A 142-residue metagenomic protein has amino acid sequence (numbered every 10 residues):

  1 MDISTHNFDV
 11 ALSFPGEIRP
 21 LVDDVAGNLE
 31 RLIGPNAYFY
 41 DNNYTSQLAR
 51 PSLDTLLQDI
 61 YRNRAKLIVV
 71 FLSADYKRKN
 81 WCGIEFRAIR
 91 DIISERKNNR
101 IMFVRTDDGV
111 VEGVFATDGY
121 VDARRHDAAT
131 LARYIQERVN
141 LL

Functional and structural regions predicted by a protein language model:
M1-F71, R90-R100, T106-G109, H126-L142: Conserved N-terminal substructure of TIR/SEFIR domains
F8-V10, A116-G119: Short amphipathic alpha-helical segments
D23-D24, P51-S52, N80-I84, F115: Generic recognition of short, well-ordered alpha-helical segments
T45, K77, V121: Nucleotide phosphate-binding site architecture
L72, Y76, D118-G119: Short amphipathic alpha-helical interaction patches enriched in hydrophobic/aromatic residues with interspersed Lys/Arg
A74-S94: Conserved TIR/SEFIR loop-to-helix hotspot centered on a Trp-containing motif with a nearby acidic residue
G109-T117: Short loop/helix-cap segments at secondary-structure boundaries that form the rim of catalytic
Y120-H126: Short acidic-hydrophobic, aromatic-tinged amphipathic segments that line or gate anion-handling sites
